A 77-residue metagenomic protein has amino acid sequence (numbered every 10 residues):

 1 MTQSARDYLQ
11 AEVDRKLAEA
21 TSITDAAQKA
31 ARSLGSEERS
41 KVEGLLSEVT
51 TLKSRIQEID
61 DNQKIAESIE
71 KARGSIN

Functional and structural regions predicted by a protein language model:
M1-N77: Intrinsically disordered, low-complexity terminal tails
